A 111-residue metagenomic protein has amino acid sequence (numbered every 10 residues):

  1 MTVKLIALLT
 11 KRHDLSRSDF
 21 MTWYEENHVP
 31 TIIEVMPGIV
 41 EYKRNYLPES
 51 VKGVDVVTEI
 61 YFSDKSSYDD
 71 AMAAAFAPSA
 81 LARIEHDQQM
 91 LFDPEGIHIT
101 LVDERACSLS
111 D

Functional and structural regions predicted by a protein language model:
M1-D111: Macromolecular interaction modules
